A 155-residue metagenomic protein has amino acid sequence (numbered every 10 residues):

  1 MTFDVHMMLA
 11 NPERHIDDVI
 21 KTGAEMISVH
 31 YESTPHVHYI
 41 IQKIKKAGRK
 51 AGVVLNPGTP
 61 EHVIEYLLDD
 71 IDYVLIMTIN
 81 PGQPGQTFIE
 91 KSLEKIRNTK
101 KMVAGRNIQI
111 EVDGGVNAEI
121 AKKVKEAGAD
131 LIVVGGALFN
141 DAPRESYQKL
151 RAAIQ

Functional and structural regions predicted by a protein language model:
M1-K43: N-terminal active-site wall of soluble small-molecule enzyme domains
M1-V5, K43-N56, M102-V112: Short beta-strand/loop segments at the ligand-binding rim of alpha/beta enzyme cores
D4, M26-S28, G52-V54, L75 (+1 more regions): Conserved beta-strand positions in the central sheet of alpha/beta enzyme cores
V5-P12, S33, V54-E61, Q109-E119 (+1 more regions): Glycine-rich beta-to-alpha transition loops that act as phosphate-gripper elements at the mouths of alpha/beta enzyme
E13-K21, T59-I71, V116-I132: Catalytic cores of alpha/beta
V29-P35, L75-Q86, A127-Y147: Glycine-rich phosphate-binding active-site loops on the catalytic face of alpha/beta enzymes
P57, E65-R97, K101-R106, K123 (+2 more regions): Glycine/Thr-rich beta-alpha phosphate-binding loop at enzyme active sites
E94, K101, G105-V112, N117-A121 (+1 more regions): Alpha/beta catalytic cores of nucleotide-metabolism and tRNA/nucleoside-modifying enzymes
